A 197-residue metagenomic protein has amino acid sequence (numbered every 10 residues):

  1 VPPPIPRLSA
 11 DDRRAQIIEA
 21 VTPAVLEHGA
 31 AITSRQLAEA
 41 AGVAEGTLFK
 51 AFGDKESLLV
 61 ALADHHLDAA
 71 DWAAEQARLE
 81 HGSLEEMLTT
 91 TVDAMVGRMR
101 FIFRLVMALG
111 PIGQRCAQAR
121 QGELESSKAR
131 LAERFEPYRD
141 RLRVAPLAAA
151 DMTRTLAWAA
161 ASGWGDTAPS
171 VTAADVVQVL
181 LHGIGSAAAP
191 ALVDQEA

Functional and structural regions predicted by a protein language model:
V1-A40, S57: Basic, helix-initiating cap at the start of DNA-binding domains
V1-D12, D71, L142, A188-A197: N-terminal intrinsically disordered/low-complexity leader segments
A20-A24, A61, A94, L156: Short amphipathic alpha-helical elements of helix-turn-helix/winged-helix folds
V25, F52, L59-H66: Alpha-helical DNA-contacting segments of helix-turn-helix folds
G42-F52: Short hydrophobic/aromatic patch on the recognition helix
A61, A74-F101: Hydrophobic alpha-helical connector segments
E86, G97-R104, Q114-D151, S162 (+1 more regions): Amphipathic alpha-helical packing segments from all-alpha helical-bundle domains
P137, L156-P169, A173-A189: Conserved NTP phosphate-binding and transfer environment spanning the P-loop NTPase/kinase superfamily
